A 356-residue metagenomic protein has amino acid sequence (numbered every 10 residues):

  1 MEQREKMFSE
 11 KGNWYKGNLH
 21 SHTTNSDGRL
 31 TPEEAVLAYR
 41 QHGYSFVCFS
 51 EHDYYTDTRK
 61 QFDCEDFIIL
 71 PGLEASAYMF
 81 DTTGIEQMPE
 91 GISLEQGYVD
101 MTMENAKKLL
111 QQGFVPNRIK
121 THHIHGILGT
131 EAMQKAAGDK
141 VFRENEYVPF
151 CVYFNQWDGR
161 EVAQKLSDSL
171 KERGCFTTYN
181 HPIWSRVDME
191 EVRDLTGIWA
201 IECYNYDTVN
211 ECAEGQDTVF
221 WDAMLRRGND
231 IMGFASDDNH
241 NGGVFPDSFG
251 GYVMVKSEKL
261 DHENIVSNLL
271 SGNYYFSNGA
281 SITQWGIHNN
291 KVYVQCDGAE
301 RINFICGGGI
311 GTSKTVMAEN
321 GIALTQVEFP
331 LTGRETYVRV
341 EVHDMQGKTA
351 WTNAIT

Functional and structural regions predicted by a protein language model:
M1-L19, E33-V36, C64-E65, D81-I92 (+2 more regions): Charged catalytic cores and adjacent phosphate/nucleic-acid-binding surfaces used for phosphate/nucleic-acid chemistry
E2-F176, N180, V187, Y204-Q216 (+4 more regions): A metal-dependent hydrolase metal-coordination microenvironment
